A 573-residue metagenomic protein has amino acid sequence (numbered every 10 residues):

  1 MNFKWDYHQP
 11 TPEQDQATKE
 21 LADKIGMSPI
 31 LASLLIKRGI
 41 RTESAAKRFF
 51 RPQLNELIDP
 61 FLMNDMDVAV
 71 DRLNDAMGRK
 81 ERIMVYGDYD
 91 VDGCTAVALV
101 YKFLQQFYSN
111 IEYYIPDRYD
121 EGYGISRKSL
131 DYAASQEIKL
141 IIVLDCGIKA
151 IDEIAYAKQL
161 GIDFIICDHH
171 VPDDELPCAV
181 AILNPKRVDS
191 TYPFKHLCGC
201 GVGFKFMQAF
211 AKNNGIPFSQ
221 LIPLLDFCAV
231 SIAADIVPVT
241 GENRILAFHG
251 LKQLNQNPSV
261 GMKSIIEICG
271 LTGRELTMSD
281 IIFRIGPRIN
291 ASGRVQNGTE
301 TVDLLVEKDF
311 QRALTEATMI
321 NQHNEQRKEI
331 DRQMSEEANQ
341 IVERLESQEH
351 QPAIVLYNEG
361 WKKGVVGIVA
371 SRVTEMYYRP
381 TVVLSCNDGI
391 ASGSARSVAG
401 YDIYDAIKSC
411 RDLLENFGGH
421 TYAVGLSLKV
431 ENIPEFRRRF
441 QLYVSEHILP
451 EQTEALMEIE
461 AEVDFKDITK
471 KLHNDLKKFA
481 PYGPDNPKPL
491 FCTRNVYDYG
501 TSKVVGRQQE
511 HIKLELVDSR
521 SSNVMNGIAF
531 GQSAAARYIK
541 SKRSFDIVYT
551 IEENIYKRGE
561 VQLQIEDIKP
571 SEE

Functional and structural regions predicted by a protein language model:
N2, P10-L140, L160-G161, A211-R438 (+3 more regions): Hydrophobic helix-and-loop "lid/oligomerization" segment in the mid-to-C-terminal part of catalytic domains
D75, V171-N184, L516-S521: Acidic-glycine-rich active-site phosphate/pyrophosphate-binding loop
D75-E81, R312-L356, S409-E573: Mid-to-C-terminal polyanion-binding domains and interfaces
L99, E175-I216, L221-A233: Short alpha-helices
Y114, L144, C167-H169, L183-P185 (+1 more regions): Generic beta-sheet signal
Y119-E121, A150, H170-E175, D189-T191 (+2 more regions): Short gly/pro/ser/thr-enriched loop/turn and capping motifs at secondary-structure boundaries
K139, V180, D546: Conserved acidic residues
A150-I151, D235: Intrinsically disordered, low-complexity regulatory tails of plant transcription factors and co-regulators
